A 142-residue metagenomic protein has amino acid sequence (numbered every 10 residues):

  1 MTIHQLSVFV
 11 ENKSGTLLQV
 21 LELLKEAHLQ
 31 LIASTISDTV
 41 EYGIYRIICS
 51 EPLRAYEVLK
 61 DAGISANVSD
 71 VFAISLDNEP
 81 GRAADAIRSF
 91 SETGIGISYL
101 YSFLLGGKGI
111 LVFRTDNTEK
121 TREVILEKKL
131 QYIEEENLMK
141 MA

Functional and structural regions predicted by a protein language model:
M1-A142: A conserved regulatory-domain signal marking ACT and ACT-like small-molecule sensing domains and adjacent regulatory
